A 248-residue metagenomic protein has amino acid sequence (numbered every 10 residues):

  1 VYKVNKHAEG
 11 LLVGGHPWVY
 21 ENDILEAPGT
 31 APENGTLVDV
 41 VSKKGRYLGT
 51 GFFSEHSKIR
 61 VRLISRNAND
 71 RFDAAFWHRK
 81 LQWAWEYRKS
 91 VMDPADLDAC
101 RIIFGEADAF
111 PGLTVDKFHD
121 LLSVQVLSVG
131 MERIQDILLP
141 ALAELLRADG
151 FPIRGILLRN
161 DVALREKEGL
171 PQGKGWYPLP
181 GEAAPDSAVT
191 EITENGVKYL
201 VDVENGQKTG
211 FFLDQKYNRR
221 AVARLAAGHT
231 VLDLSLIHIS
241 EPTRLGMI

Functional and structural regions predicted by a protein language model:
V1-H119: Non-catalytic accessory regions of SAM-dependent methyltransferases
I103-D116, Q135-F211: Non-catalytic substrate-recognition/targeting regions of SAM-dependent transferases
H119-E132: A short interface-forming secondary-structure element
D120, Y199, N218, S235: Conserved hydrophobic/aromatic pocket- or pore-lining residues that grip, position, or stack substrates in active sites
A221-A227: Glycine-rich helix-loop-beta junction characteristic of Rossmann-like nucleotide cofactor-binding loops
G228-S235: Conserved class I S-adenosyl-L-methionine
I237-I248: Single conserved hydrophobic/aromatic residue that forms the stacking wall/gate of nucleotide- or nucleobase-binding
